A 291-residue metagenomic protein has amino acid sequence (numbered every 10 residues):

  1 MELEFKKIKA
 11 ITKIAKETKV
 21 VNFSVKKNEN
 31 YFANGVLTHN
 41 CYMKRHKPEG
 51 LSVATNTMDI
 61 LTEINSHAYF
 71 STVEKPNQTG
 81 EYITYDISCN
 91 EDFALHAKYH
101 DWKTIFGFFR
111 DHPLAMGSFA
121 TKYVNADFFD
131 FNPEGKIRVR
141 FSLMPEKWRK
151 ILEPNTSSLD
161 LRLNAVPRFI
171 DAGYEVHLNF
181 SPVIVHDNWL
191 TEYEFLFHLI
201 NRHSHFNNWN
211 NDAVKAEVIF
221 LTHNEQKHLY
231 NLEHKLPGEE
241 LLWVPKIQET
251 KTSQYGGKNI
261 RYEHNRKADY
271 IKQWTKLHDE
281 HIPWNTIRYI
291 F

Functional and structural regions predicted by a protein language model:
M1-N40: Autoprocessing domains of the Hint superfamily
Y42-R140: Conserved Radical SAM active-site core
T79-I83, P113-G117, E134-I137, A172-V176 (+2 more regions): Short, well-ordered coil/turn segments that N-cap beta-strands
E91-L95, V124-D127, V139-T156, P182-D187 (+2 more regions): Conserved radical SAM core fold
T156-F169: Glycine-rich S-adenosyl-L-methionine
V166-F180, D187: A conserved active-site cap/scaffold subdomain adjacent to cofactor or substrate pockets
N188-H203: Catalytic cores of alpha/beta
N201-F291: Auxiliary Fe-S-binding modules of radical SAM enzymes
